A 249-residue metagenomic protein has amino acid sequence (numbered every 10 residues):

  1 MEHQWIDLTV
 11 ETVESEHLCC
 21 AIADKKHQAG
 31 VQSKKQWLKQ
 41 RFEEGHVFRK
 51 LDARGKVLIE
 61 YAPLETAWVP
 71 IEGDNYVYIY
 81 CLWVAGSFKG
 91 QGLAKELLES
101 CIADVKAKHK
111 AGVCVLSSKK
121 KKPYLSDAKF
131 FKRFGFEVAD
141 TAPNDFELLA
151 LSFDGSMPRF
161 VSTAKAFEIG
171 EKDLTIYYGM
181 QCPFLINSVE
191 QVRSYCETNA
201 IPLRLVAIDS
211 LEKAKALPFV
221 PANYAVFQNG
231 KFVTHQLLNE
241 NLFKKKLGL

Functional and structural regions predicted by a protein language model:
M1-R54, T163-A164, K172, C182-F184 (+1 more regions): Short amphipathic alpha-helix that is part of the acyltransferase structural core
R54-T66, Y78, W83: Conserved beta-strand in the GNAT
Y80-K89, K119: A short, internal acetyl-CoA/4′-phosphopantetheine-binding micro-motif in the GNAT/acyltransferase core
V84, G90-V105: Conserved acetyl-CoA-binding loop-helix of GNAT-fold acetyltransferases
V105-P123: Conserved GNAT acetyl-CoA-binding A-motif
L116, K132-L149, V233-Q236: Conserved catalytic-core motifs of GNAT/GCN5-like acyltransferases
P143-A166: C-terminal "cap" of GNAT-fold acetyltransferases
N229-L249: Non-catalytic, surface beta->alpha helical segment in thiol-disulfide oxidoreductase systems
